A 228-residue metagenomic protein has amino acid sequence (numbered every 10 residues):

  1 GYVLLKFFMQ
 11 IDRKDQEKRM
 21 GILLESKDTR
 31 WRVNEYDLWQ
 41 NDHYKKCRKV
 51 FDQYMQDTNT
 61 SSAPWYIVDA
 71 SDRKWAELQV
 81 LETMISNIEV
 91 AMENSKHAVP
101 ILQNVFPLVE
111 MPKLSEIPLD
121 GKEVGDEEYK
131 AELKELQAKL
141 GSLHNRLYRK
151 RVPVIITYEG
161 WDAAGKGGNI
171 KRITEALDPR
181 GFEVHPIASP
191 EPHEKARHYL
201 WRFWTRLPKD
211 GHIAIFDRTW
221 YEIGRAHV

Functional and structural regions predicted by a protein language model:
G1-L5, K18-G21, V33-P153: N-terminal targeting/trafficking signals and adjacent low-complexity tails
G1-L5, S26-T29, T60-W65, D178-E183 (+1 more regions): Short glycine-/polar-rich loops that comprise or flank the Walker A/P-loop and associated switch/sensor motifs
Y2-R19, D217-T219: Conserved phosphate-donor/acceptor-positioning beta-strand/loop module used by diverse small-molecule
I156-T174: Glycine-rich phosphate-binding P-loop
K171, P179-E191: Short beta-strand-centered segment that lines the nucleotide-binding/catalytic pocket of NTP-utilizing
P186-R202: AAA+/P-loop NTPase substrate/partner-engagement loops
K209-R218, G224: Beta-rich strand-turn-strand
A226-V228: Conserved small/polar residues in nucleotide/adenosyl-binding loops
